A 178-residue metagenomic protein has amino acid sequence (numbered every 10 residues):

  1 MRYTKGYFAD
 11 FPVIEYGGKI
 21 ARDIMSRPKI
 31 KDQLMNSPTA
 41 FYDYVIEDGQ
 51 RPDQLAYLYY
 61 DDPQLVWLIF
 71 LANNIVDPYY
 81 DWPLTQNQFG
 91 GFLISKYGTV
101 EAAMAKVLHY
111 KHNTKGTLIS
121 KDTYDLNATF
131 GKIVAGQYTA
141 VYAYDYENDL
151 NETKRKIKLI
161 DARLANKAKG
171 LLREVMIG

Functional and structural regions predicted by a protein language model:
M1-G178: Cell-surface/extracellular proteins and modules involved in cell-wall/glycan interaction or trafficking/anchoring
